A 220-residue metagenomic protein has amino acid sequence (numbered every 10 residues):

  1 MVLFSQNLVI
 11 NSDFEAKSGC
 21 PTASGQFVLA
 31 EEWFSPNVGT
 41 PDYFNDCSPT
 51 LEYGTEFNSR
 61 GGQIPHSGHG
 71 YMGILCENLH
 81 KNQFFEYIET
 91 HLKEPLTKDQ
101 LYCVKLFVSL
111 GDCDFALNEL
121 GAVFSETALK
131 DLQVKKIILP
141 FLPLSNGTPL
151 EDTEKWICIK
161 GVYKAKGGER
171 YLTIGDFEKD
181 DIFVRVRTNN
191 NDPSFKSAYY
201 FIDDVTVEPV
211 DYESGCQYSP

Functional and structural regions predicted by a protein language model:
M1-S5: Hydrophobic h-region of N-terminal signal peptides that target proteins for export in Gram-negative bacteria
Q6-K98, F107-V108, F115-L120, L132-S219: Aromatic (Trp/Tyr/Phe) and Gly/Pro-enriched flexible surface segments
T127-K130: Short loop/turn segments immediately following beta-strands, especially the blade-tip and inter-blade linker loops
